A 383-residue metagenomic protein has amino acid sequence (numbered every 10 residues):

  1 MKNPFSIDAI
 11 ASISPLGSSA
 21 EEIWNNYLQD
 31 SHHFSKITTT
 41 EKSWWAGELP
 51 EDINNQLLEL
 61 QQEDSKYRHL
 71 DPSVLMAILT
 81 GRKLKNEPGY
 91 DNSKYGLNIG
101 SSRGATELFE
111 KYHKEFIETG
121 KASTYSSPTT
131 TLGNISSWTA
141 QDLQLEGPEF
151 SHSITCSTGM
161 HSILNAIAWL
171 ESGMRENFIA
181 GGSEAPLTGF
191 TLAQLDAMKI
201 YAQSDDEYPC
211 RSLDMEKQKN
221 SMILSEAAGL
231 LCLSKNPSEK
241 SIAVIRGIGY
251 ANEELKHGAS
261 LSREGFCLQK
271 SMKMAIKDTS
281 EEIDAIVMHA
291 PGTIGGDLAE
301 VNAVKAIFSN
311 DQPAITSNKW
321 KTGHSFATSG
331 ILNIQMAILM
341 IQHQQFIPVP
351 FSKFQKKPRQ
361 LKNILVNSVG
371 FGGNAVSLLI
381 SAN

Functional and structural regions predicted by a protein language model:
N3-I13, A20-W45, D206-S280, D284-A285: Condensing-enzyme catalytic core mediating Claisen C-C bond formation in acyl metabolism
E22-I99, A105-T106, S271-E282, I307: Conserved active-site "lid/cap" helical segment
L58-K66, F116-Y125, Q141-H152, P209-E216 (+3 more regions): Glycine/charged-rich beta-loop-alpha catalytic/anionic-binding loops adjacent to active sites
Q61-R82, S123-T129, F150-H161, S212-G229 (+3 more regions): Active-site pocket-shaping loop/turn-to-helix segments
I78-R82, L132-I135, A140-L143, G147-E184 (+3 more regions): Active-site-proximal alpha-helical scaffold in enzymes
N98-F150, A197-M198, L298-N310: Active-site-proximal gating segment of KS-fold condensing enzymes and close homologs
K121-S123, L164, A168, A185-E239 (+1 more regions): Glycine-/small-residue-rich "gating" segment that lines the acyl/pantetheine channel and substrate pocket
M174-K219, I248-S262, M288-L298, Q312-Q355: Acyl-CoA/ACP chain-elongation machinery
